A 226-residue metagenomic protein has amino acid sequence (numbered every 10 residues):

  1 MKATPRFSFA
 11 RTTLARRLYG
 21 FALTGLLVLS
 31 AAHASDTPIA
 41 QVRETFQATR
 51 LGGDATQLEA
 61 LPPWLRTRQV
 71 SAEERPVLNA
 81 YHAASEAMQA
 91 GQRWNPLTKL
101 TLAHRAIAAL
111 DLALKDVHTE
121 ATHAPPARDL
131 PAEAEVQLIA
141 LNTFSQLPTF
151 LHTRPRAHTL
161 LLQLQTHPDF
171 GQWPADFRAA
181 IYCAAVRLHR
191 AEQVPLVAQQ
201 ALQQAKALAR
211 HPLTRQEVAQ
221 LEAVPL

Functional and structural regions predicted by a protein language model:
M1-A15: N-terminal secretory signal peptides that target proteins for export/translocation
R17-S30: Bacterial N-terminal signal peptides
A32-A34: Boundary at the C-terminal end of the N-terminal hydrophobic targeting segment
D36-T45, E73-Q92, D129-P148, A179-V186: Amphipathic alpha-helical repeat scaffolds of TPR domains
R50-W64, K99-E120, L151-L162: Helix-turn-helix repeat elements of alpha-solenoid scaffolds
L65-L78, D111-E133, T166-A175: Flexible helix-coil transition and linker loops at the boundaries of alpha-helical arrays
I107-D111, P155-Q165, P195-H211: TPR/TPR-like (Sel1-like) alpha-helical repeat modules
F177-A180, A184-R187, A191-L226: Terminal, low-structured helical/coil segments at or just beyond the last alpha-helical repeat
